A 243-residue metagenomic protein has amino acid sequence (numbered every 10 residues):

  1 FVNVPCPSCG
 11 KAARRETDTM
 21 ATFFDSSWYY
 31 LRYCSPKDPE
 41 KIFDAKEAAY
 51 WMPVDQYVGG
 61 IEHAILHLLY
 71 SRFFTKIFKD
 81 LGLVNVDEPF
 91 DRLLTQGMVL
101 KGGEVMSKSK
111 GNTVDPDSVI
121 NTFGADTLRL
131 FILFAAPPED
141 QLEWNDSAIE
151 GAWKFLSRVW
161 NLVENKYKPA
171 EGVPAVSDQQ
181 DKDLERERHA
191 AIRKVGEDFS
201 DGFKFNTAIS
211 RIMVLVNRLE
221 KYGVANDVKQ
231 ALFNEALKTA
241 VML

Functional and structural regions predicted by a protein language model:
F1-Y167, R188-E220, E235-L243: Structured secondary-structure scaffolds
A64, D146, D178, K182 (+1 more regions): Charge-dense, low-complexity intrinsically disordered segments
G172-A191: Generic long, charged, amphipathic alpha-helical segments
G223-V224: Catalytic palm subdomain of template-directed nucleic-acid polymerases, centered on the conserved carboxylate motif
